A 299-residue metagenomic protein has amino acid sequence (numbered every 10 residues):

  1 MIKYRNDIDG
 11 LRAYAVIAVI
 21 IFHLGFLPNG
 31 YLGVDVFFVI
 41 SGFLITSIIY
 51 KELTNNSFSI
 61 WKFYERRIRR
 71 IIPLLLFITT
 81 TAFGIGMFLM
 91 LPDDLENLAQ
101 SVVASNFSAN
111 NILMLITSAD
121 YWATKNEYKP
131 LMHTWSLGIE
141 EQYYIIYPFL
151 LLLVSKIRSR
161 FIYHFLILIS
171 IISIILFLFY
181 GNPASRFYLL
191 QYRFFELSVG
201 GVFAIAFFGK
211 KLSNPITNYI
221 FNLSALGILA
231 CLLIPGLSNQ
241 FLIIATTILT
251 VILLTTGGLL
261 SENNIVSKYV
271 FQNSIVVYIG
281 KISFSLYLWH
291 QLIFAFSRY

Functional and structural regions predicted by a protein language model:
M1-Y299: Membrane-interface helix/loop caps of multi-pass membrane proteins
